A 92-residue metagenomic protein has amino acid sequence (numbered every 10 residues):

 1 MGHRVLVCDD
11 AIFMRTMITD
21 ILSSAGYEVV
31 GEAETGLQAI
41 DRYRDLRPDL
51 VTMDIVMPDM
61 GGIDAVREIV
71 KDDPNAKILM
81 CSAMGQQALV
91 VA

Functional and structural regions predicted by a protein language model:
M1-R4: Non-catalytic signal-transmission and effector/linker regions of two-component phosphorelay proteins
C8-D9, A33, V51: Conserved sequence signature across two-component system core domains
I12-G31: Two-component/phosphorelay signaling modules centered on CheY-like receiver
T16, D64, G85-A92: Alpha4 helix (beta4-alpha4-beta5 surface) of REC/receiver domains from two-component response regulators
T35-Q38, M60-D64: Acidic catalytic/metal-coordinating carboxylates
L46-T52: Active-site beta3 strand of CheY-like receiver
M57: Receiver (REC) domain active-site loop signature in two-component systems and cognate sites in sensor histidine kinases
